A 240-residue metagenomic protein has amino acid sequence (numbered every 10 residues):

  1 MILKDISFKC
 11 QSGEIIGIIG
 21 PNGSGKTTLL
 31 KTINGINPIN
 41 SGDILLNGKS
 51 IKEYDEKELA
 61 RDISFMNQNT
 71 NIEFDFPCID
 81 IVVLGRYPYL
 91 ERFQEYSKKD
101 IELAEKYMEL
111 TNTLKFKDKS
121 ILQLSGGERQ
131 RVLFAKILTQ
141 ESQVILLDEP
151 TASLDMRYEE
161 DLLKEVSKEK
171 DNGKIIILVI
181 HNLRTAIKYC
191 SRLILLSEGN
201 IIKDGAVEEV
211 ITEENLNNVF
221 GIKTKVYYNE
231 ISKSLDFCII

Functional and structural regions predicted by a protein language model:
I19-P21: The feature captures the beta-strand-to-loop junction immediately N-terminal to the Walker
N34: Helix-to-loop junction immediately C-terminal to a conserved catalytic motif
G42-S50, L59: Conserved ABC transporter NBD signature motif
V83, K98-F116, E141: Conserved ABC ATPase "signature" region
S120-L124, E128: Conserved ABC ATPase signature
I145-E149: Catalytic Walker B motif of ABC-type/P-loop ATPase nucleotide-binding domains
